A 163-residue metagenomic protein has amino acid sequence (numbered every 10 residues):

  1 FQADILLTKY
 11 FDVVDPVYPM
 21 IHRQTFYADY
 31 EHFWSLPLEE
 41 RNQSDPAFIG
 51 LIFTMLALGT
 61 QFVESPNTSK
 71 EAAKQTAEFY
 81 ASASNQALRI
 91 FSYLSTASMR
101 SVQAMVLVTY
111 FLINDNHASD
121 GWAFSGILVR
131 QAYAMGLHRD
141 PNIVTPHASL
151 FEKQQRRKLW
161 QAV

Functional and structural regions predicted by a protein language model:
F1-R100, L107-H117, V144-F151: C-terminal transcriptional activation/regulatory domains of eukaryotic transcription factors
P46-F53, V102, W122, R157 (+1 more regions): Start-of-helix signal in alpha-solenoid helical-repeat scaffolds, especially tetratricopeptide repeats
A97, F124, D140-N142: Intrinsically disordered, low-complexity regions enriched in proline, serine, glycine and charged residues
D115-Q131: Classical protein tyrosine phosphatase
A134-G136: Surface-exposed extracellular loop regions of Gram-negative outer-membrane beta-barrel proteins
D140-N142, L150-A162: Acidic/histidine-rich catalytic neighborhood
